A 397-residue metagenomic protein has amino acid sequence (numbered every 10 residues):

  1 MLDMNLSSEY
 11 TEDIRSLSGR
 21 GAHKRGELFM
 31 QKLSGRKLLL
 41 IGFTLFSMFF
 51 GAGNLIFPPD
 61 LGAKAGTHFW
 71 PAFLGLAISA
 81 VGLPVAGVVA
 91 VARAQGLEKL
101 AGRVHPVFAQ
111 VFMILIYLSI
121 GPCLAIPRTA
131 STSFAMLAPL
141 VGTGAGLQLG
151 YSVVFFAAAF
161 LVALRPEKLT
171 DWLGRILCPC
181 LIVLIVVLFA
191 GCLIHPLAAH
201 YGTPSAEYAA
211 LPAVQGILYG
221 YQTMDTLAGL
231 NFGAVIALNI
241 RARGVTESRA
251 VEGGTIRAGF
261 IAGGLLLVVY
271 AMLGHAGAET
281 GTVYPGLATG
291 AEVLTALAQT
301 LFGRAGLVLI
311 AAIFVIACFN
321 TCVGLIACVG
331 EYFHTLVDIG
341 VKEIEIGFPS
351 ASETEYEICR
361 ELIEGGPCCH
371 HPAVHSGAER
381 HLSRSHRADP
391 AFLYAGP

Functional and structural regions predicted by a protein language model:
S34-L45, W70, P106-I120, L149-V154 (+4 more regions): Select transmembrane alpha-helical segments in multipass membrane proteins
L40-F50, G191-A198, A206-L273, L309-T321: Hydrophobic, membrane-embedded alpha-helices of multi-pass small-molecule transporters
L61, S131-L147, R241-A242, C322-T354: Helix-loop-helix connectors at the membrane interface of multi-pass transporters/channels
A65-L149, V153, A157-F160: Membrane helical hairpin/interfacial module
V91-L100, F156-L177, A242-V245, S350-Y356 (+2 more regions): Membrane-water interface regions at transmembrane-helix termini and the short interhelical loops of multi-pass membrane
P122, I126, I182-A209, T226-L227 (+2 more regions): Hydrophobic alpha-helical segments and their helix-loop junctions in multi-pass secondary transporters
L164-C192, V374-H386: Membrane-interface loop-to-helix entry segments
G264-V293: Extracellular/periplasmic helix-exit of transmembrane alpha-helices
